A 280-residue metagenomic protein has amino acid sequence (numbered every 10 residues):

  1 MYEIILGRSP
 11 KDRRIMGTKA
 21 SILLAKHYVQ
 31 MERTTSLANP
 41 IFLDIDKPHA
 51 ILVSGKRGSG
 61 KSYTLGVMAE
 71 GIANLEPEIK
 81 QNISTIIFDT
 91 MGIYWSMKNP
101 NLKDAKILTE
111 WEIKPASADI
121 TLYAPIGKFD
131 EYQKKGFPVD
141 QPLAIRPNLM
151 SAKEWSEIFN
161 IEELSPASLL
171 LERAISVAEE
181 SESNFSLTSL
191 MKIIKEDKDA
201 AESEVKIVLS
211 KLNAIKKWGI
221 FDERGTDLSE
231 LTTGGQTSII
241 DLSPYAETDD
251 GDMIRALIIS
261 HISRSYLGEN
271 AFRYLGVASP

Functional and structural regions predicted by a protein language model:
M1-G58, Y63-N82, K103, A278-S279: Basic- and hydrophobic-enriched, low-structure N-terminal and domain-boundary segments that flank ATP-binding catalytic
K47-H49, K56, V67-P280: P-loop NTPase motor domains
